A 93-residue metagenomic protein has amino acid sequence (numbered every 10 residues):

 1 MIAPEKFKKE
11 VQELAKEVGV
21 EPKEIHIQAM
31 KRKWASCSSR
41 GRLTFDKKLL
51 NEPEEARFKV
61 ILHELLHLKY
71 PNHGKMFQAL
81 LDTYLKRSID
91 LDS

Functional and structural regions predicted by a protein language model:
M1-K59, L68-S93: Active-site-proximal or metal-binding-adjacent scaffold patches in catalytic folds
E64: Walker B catalytic acidic pair
